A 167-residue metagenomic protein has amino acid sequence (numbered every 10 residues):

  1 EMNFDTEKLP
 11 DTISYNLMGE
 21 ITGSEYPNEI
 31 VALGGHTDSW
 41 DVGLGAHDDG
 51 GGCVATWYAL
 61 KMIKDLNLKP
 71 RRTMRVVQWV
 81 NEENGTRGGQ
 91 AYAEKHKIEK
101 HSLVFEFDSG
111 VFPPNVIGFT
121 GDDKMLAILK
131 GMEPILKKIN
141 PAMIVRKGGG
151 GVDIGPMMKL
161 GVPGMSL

Functional and structural regions predicted by a protein language model:
E1, D41, W79-S166: Metal-dependent peptidase/peptidase-like ectodomains
E1-A46, Y58-K61, D65-R71: Soluble metallo-hydrolase cores and metallopeptidase-like ectodomains found primarily in the secretory/periplasmic
V31-G34, R71-V80, L103-F105: Beta-strand segments within the central parallel beta-sheet cores of soluble alpha/beta enzyme folds
V42-G52, R146: Alpha-helix N-cap/helix-initiation motif
D49-C53, W57, T86: Short alpha-helical patches at coil-to-helix transitions and adjacent helical residues in well-structured domains
L60-K61, P70-R72, F119-L126: Short low-complexity stretches enriched in small and charged residues
